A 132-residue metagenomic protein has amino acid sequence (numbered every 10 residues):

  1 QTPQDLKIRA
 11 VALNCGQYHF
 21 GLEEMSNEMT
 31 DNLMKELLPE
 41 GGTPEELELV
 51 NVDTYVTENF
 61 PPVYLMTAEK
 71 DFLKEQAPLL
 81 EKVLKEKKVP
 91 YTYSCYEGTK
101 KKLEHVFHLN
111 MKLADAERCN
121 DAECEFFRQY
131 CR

Functional and structural regions predicted by a protein language model:
Q1-R132: Alpha/beta-hydrolase superfamily serine-hydrolase fold, recognizing
